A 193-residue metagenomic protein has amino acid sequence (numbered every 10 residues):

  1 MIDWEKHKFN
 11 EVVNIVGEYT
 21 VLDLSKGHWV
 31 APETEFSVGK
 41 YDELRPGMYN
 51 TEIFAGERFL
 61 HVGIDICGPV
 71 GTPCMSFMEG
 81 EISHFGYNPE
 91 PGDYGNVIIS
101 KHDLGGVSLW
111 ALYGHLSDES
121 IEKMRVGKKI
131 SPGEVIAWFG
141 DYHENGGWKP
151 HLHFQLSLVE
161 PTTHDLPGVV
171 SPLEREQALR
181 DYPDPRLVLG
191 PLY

Functional and structural regions predicted by a protein language model:
M1-I15, E122-E144, W148-Y193: Acidic, glycine-rich catalytic/binding loops that coordinate metals and/or anionic ligands
M1-P69, R175-Y193: Polar/charged, compositionally biased leader and regulatory segments
G56-E90: Short, glycine/small-residue-enriched coil/turn segments at secondary-structure junctions
H61, H102, H115, H151-H153: Histidine-centered active-site/metal-ligand motif
I66, G80, S100, G133 (+1 more regions): Terminal peptide-recognition signature
C67, C74-M75, Y113, K128-I130: Small beta-strand-rich domains/subdomains or short beta-sheet motifs embedded in larger alpha/beta proteins
C67-P69, E119-M124: Short alpha-helix capping/helix-loop boundary micro-motifs
S76-S120: Zn2+-dependent peptidoglycan hydrolase active-site motif and core
